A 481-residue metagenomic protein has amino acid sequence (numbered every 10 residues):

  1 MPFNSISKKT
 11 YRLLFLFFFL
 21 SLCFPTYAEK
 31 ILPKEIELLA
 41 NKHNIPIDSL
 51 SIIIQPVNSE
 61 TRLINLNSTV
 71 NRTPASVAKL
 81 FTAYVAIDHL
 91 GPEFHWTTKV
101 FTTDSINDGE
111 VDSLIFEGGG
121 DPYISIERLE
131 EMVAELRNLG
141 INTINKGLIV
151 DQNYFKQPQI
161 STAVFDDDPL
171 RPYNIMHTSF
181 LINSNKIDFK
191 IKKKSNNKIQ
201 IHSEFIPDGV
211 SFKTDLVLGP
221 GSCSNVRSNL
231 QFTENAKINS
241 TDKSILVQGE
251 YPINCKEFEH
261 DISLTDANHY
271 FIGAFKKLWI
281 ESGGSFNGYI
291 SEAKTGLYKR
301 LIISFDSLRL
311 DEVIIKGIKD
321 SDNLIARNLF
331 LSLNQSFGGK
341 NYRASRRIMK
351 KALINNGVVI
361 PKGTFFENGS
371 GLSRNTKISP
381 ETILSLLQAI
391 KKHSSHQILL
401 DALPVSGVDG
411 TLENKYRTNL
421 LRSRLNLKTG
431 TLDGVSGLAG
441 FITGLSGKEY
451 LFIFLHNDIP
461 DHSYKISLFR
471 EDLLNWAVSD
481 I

Functional and structural regions predicted by a protein language model:
P2-L14: Bacterial N-terminal signal peptides that target proteins for export
L14-L22: Bacterial N-terminal signal peptides
T26-N71, E130, E135-L139: Beta-lactamase-like hydrolase cores
K34-L39, H89-I360, S479-D480: Conserved serine DD-peptidase/penicillin-binding transpeptidase domain and beta-lactam-recognizing active-site
E60, K79-A86, L148, F180 (+5 more regions): Residue-level preference for non-acidic, small/hydrophobic
L63-N65, F330-I481: Small-residue-rich helix-loop
N65-V85, H89: Short active-site loop at a secondary-structure junction that contains or immediately precedes the catalytic residue(s)
L66-R72, D261-I262, S370-S373: A short glycine/serine-rich beta->alpha loop
